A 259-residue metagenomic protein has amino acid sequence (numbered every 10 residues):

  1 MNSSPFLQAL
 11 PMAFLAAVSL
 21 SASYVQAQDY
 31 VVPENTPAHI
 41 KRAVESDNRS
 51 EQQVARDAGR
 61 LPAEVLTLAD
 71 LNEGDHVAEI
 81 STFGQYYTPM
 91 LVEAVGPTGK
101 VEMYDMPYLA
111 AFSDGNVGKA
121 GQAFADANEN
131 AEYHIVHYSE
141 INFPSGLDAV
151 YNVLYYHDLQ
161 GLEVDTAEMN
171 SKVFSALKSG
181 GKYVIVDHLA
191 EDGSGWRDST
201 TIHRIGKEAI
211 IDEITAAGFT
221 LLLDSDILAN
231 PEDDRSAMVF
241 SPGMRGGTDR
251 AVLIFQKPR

Functional and structural regions predicted by a protein language model:
I40-L66: Class I SAM-dependent methyltransferase Rossmann-like catalytic core, especially the SAM/SAH-binding loop
G74-F83: Conserved class I S-adenosyl-L-methionine
V92-E93, T166-S179: A short glycine-rich, Lys/Arg-flanked "PGG" loop and its adjoining helix->strand segment in the class I
D114-I141: S-adenosyl-L-methionine
I141-V150: A short acidic, Gly/Pro-enriched loop at the edge of an enzyme's catalytic core that lines a small-molecule cofactor
G180-H188: Conserved beta-strand signature within the Rossmann-like core of class I S-adenosyl-L-methionine
W196-L222: Conserved Class I S-adenosyl-L-methionine
D234-R259: Core SAM-dependent methyltransferase catalytic element
